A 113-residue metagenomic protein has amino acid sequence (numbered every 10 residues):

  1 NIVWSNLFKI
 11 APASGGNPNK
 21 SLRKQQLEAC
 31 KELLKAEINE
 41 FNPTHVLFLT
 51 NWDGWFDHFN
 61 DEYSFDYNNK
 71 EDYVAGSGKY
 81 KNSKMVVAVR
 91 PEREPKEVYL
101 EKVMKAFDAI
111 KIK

Functional and structural regions predicted by a protein language model:
N1-F41, H45, N51, P91-E94: A polyanion-binding, active-site-adjacent surface
K20-K35, G54-K113: C-terminal capping/extension of enzyme domains
